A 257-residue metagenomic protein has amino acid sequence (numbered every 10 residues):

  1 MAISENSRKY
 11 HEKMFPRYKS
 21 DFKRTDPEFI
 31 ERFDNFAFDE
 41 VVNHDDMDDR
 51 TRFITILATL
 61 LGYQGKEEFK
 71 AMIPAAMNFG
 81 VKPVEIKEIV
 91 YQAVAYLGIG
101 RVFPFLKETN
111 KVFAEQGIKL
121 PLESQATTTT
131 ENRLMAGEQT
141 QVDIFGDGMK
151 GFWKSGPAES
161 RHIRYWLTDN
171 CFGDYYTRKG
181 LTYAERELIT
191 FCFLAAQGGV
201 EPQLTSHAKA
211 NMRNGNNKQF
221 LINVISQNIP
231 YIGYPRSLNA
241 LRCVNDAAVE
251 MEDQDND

Functional and structural regions predicted by a protein language model:
M1-R50, K70, V102-Y183, T205 (+3 more regions): Acidic, glycine/proline-rich low-complexity segments that act as flexible tails and inter-domain linkers
T51-L60, I89-V90, E185-A195, L204 (+1 more regions): Short, structured motif recognition centered on aromatic/hydrophobic residues
L57-L60, G65-A71: Long, hydrophobic/aromatic-enriched structural stretches that serve as scaffold segments
L61-G62, F79, Q92-I99, A195-A196 (+2 more regions): A short structural micro-motif
M72-L106: Hydrophobic/aromatic-rich structural module bridging two neighboring secondary-structure elements via a short loop
I89-A93, E108-V112, C192, V224-N228 (+1 more regions): Short acidic/histidine-centered micro-motifs embedded in hydrophobic/aromatic stretches that mark compact functional
S206-A208, N214-N228: Extended hydrophobic/aromatic segments used for targeting, binding, or gating
